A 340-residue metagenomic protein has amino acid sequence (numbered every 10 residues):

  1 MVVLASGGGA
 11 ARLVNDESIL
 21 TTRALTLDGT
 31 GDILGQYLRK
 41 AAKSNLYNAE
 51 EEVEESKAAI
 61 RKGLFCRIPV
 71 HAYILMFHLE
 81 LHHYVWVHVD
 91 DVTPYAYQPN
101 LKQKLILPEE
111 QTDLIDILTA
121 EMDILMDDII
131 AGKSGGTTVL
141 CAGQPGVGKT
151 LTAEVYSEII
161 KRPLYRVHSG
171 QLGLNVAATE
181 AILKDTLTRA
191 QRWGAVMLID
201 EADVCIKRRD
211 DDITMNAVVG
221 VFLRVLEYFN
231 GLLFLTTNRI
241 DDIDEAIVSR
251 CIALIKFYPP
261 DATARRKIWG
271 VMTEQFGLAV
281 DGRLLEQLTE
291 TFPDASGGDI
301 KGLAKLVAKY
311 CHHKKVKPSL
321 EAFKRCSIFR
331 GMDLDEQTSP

Functional and structural regions predicted by a protein language model:
M1-A120, M126: AAA+ P-loop ATPase mechanoenzymes
V3-L4, D16, T21, D200-D203 (+2 more regions): Acidic side chains
G7-G8, D16, G63, A72 (+4 more regions): Glycine-centered flexibility motif
H71, I106-L107, T214, D299 (+1 more regions): Generic detector of ordered secondary-structure context
L101-T289: Walker A/P-loop NTP-binding motif of AAA+ ATPase domains
S249-R250, A262-P340: C-terminal alpha-helical "lid" subdomain
